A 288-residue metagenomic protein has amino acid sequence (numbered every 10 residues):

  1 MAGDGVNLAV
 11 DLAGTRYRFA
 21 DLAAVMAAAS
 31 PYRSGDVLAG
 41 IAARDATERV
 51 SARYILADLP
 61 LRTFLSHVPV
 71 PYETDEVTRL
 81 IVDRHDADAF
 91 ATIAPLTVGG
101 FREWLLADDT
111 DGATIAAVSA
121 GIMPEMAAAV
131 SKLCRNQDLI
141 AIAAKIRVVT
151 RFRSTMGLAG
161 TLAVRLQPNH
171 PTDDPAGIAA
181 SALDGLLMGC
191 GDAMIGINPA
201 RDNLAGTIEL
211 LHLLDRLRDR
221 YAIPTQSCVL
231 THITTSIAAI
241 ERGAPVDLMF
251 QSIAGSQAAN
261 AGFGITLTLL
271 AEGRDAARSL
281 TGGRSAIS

Functional and structural regions predicted by a protein language model:
M1-R147: Long, compositionally biased, glycine/small-hydrophobic-enriched stretches that function as flexible linkers, tethers
I81, G160-I178: Active-site mouth loops of central-metabolism enzymes
V118-S119, M123, V130-D138, A193-L214: Glycine-rich, proline-tolerant flexible connector loops at the mouths of alpha/beta enzymes
D138-A144, T150-R151, L158-V164, A205-H232 (+1 more regions): Alpha-helix-loop-beta-strand connector modules within alpha/beta enzyme cores
Q167-P171, N198-A200, C228-T235, S252-S256: Active-site beta-loop-alpha junctions enriched in small/polar residues
G177-A179, I233-V246: Catalytic cores of alpha/beta
G185: Conserved, mostly hydrophobic/aromatic
E241-S288: Catalytic alpha/beta core domains of metabolic enzymes, predominantly
